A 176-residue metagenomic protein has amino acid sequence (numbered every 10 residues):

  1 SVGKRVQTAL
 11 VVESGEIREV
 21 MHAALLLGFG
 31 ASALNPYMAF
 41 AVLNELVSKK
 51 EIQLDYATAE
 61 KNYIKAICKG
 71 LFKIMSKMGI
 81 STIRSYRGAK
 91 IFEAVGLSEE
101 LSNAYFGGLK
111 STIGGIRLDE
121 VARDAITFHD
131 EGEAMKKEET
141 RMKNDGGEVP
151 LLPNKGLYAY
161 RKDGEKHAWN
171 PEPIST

Functional and structural regions predicted by a protein language model:
S1-T8: Generic long, charged, amphipathic alpha-helical segments
T8-S14, L34-P36, R84: Hydrophobic faces of well-ordered beta-strands that scaffold small-molecule active sites in alpha/beta enzyme cores
S14-E16, K90: Short, flexible loop/turn elements at secondary-structure junctions
G15, A31, M38-L43: Short, ordered loop/turn segments at secondary-structure junctions
I17-F29: Catalytic cores of alpha/beta
V20, L43-N44: Generic structural signal for helix capping and beta-alpha/helix-loop junctions
A23, N35, K49-T176: Flexible, glycine-rich loop/tail regions that form catalytic "lids" or insertion modules at the edges of active sites
